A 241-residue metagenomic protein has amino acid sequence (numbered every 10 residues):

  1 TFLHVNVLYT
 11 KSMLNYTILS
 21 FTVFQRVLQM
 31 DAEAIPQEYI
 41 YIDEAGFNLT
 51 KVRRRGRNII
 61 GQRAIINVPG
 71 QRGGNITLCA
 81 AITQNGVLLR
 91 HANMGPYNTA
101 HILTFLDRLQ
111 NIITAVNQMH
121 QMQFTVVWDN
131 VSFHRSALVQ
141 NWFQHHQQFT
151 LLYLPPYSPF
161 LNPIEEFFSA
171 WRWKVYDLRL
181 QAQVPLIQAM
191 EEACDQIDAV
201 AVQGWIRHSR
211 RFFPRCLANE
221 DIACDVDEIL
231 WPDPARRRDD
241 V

Functional and structural regions predicted by a protein language model:
T1-N15, E38-I40, A45-T50: Conserved short alpha-helical interface segments
S20-R108, A223-A235: Extended, low-complexity cationic-aromatic segments
P36-Y39, I164-V241: C-terminal anion-handling pockets and recognition modules
I40-G46, A80, L106, V126-V131 (+2 more regions): Short, conserved catalytic/metal-binding motifs centered on acidic residues
R63-G70, H145-P163, L180: RNase H-like polynucleotidyl transferase catalytic core
I102-F124: Short, basic/hydrophobic alpha-helical segments
W128-N130, A137, L152-Y176, Q188: RNase H-like two-metal-ion nuclease catalytic core shared by retroviral integrases and related mobile-element nucleases
S136-H146: Short, aromatic/basic amphipathic alpha-helical patches
